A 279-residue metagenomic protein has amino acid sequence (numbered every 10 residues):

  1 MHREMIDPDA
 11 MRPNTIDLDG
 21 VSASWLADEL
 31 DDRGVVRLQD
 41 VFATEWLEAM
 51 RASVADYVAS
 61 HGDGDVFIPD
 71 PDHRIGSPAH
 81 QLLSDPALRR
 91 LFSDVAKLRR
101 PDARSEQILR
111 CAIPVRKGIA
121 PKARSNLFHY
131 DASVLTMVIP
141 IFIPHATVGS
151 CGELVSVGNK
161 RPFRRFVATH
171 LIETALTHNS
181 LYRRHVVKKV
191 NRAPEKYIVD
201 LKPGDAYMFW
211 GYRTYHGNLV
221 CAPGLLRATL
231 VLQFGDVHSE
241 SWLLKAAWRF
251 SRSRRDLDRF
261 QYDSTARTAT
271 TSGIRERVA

Functional and structural regions predicted by a protein language model:
M1-A87, D94, D205-A206, H238-A279: N-terminal auxiliary "cap/dimerization" subdomain that precedes the catalytic jelly-roll/cupin core of mononuclear
V41, I141-A146, G235-V237: Short loop segments at secondary-structure junctions
V58-A59, R99-R100, I143-G149: Proline-centered turn/helix-capping motifs that create local helix->coil transitions or kinks
R90-K117: Short N-terminal edge-element motif at the start of the domain
L109, S133, S150, T214 (+1 more regions): Residues that flank catalytic or metal-binding motifs in active/ligand-binding sites
K117-L201: Catalytic core of non-heme Fe(II) oxygenases with the double-stranded beta-helix
R165-H170, A175-A279: Catalytic core of Fe(II)/2-oxoglutarate
